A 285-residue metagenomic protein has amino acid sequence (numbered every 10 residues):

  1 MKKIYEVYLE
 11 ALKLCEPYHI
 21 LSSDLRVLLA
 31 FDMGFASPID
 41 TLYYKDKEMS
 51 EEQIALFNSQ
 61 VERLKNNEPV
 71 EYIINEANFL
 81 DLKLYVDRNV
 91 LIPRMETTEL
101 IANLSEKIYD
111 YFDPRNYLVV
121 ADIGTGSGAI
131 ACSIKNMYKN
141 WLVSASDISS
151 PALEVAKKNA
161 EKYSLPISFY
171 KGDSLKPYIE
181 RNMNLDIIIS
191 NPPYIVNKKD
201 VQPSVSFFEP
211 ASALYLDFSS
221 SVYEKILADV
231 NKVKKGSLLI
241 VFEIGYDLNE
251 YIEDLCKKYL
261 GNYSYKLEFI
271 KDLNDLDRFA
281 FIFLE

Functional and structural regions predicted by a protein language model:
M1, E48-I54, L91-M95, L216-S220 (+1 more regions): Short, solvent-exposed loop/helix junctions and linker helices that flank or host conserved functional motifs
M1-I74: N-terminal auxiliary segments of SAM/dcSAM-dependent transferases
E10, V27, L56-S59, E99 (+6 more regions): Alpha-helical elements of Rossmann-like donor-binding domains used by nucleotide-donor carbohydrate transfer enzymes
R26-A30, E62, A102, S190 (+1 more regions): Generic alpha-helical structural context detector
Y44, E68-P69, I74, F79 (+5 more regions): Residue-level signal for pocket-adjacent positions within structured domains
E48-A55, K107-Y117, Y178-N182: Short, glycine- and charge-enriched coil/turn segments that flank and shape catalytic ligand pockets
N58-Y138, V143, S150-K158, D275 (+1 more regions): SAM-dependent Rossmann-like transferase core, predominantly class I methyltransferases with a strong bias toward
W141, S146-E285: S-adenosylmethionine
